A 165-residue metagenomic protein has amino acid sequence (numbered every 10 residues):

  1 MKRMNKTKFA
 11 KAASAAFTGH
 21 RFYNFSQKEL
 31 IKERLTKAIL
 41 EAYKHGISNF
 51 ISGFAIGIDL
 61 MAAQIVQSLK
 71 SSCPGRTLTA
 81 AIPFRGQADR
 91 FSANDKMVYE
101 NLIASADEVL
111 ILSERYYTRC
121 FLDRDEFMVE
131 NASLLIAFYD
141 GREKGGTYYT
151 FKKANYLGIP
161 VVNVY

Functional and structural regions predicted by a protein language model:
K2-Y165: Acidic/glycine-enriched connector segments
